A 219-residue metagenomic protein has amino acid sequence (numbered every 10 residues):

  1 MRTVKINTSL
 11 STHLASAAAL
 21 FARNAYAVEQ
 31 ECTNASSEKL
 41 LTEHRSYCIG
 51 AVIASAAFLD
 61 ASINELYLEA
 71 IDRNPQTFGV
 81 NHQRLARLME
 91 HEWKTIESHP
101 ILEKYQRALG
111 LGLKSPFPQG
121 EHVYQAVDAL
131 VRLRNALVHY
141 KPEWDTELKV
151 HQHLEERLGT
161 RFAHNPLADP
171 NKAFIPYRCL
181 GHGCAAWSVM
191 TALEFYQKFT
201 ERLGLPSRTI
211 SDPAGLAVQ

Functional and structural regions predicted by a protein language model:
M1-I49, A217: Charged alpha-helical initiation segments
R2-S9, F78-G79, E147-N165, T200-Q219: C-terminal/domain-terminus segments
K5, S9-T12, S16, I96 (+1 more regions): Alpha-helix boundary/N-cap detector
A18-F21, A25-V28, A51, S55-L59 (+2 more regions): Amphipathic alpha-helices that form helix-helix packing interfaces
H44, A51, V127-L130, A185: Hydrophobic packing residues in well-ordered alpha-helices of helical domains and bundles
H44-A70, V138: Short, hydrophobic, well-ordered secondary-structure elements
I71-G159, A163-F174: Flexible secondary-structure boundary motifs
R134, F174-Q219: A hydrophobic membrane-anchoring alpha-helix module
